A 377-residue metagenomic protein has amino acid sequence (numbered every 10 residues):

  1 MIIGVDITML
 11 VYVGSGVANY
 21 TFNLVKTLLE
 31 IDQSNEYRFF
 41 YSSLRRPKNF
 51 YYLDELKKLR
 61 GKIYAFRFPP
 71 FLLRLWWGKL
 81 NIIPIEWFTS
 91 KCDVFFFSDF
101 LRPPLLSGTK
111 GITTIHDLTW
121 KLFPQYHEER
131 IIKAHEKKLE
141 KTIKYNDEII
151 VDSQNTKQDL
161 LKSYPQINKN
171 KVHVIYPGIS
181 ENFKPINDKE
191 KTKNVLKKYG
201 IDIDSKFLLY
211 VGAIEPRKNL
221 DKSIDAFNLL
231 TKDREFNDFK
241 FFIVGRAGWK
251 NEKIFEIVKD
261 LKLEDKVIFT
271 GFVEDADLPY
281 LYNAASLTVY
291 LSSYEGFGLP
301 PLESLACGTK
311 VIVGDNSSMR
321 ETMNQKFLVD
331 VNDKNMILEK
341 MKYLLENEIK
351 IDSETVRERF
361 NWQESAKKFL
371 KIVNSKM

Functional and structural regions predicted by a protein language model:
M1-M377: Carbohydrate transferase catalytic cores enriched for Leloir-type hexosyltransferases
